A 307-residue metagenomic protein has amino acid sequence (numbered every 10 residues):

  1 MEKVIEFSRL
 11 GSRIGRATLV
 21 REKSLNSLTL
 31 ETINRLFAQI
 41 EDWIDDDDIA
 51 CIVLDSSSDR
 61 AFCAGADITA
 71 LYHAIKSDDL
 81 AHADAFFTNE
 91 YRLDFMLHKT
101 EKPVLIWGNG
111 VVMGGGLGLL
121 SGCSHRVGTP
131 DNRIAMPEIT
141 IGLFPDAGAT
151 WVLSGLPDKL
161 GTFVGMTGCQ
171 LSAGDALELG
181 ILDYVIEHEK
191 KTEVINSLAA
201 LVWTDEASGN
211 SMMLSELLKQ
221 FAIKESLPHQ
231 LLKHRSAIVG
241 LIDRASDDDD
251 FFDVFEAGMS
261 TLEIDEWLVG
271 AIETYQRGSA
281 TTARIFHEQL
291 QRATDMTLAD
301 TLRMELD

Functional and structural regions predicted by a protein language model:
M1-D55, F95-M96, D249: Conserved CoA-thioester-binding segment of acyl-CoA-metabolizing enzymes
L54, D67, L119-L120, D175-A176 (+1 more regions): Hydrophobic/aromatic residues within transmembrane alpha-helices of multi-pass small-molecule transporters
S56-R92, G142: Glycine- (often His-adjacent) and acidic-residue-rich active-site loop that binds/positions the CoA thioester
L97-I141, V164, G168-C169, A173: Glycine-rich beta-to-alpha active-site loop
S124-P145, G180-I195: Gly/Pro- and small hydrophobic-enriched strand-loop and loop-to-helix capping segments that sit at the rims
G148-T150, G155-G209: Contiguous mid-protein beta-loop-alpha structural module that forms a pocket-lining wall or clamp of enzyme active
E187-T274: Amphipathic alpha-helical blocks and their helix-capping loop/short-beta junctions
V254-V269, Y275-D307: Long, low-complexity C-terminal extensions of enzymes
